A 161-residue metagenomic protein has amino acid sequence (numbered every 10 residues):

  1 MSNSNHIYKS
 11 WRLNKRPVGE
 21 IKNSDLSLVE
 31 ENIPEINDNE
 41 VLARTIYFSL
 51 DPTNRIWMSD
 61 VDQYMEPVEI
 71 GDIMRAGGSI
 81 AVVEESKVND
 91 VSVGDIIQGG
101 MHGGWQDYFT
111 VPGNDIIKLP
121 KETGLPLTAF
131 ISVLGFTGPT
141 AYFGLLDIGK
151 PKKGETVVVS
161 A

Functional and structural regions predicted by a protein language model:
S2-N3, K15-I46: A short N-terminal beta-strand-loop micro-motif at the entrance of redox/enzyme domains
S4-W11: Short structural boundary motif marking the start of a folded domain
K9, E40-L42, T156: Residues that mark the start of a beta-strand
S10, T45, A141: Terminal peptide-recognition signature
I21-S24, N54-S59: Short, glycine/acidic-enriched capping/hinge loops at junctions between secondary-structure elements
I33-L50, V61-G103: Glycine-rich beta-strand-centered segment in the early N-terminal region that forms part of a ligand/cofactor-binding
W57-Q63, V111: Short, flexible, mixed-charge acidic loops at enzyme active sites
R75-V82, I96-A161: NAD(P)H dinucleotide-binding glycine-rich loop of Rossmann-like/cofactor-binding domains, especially the beta1-alpha1
